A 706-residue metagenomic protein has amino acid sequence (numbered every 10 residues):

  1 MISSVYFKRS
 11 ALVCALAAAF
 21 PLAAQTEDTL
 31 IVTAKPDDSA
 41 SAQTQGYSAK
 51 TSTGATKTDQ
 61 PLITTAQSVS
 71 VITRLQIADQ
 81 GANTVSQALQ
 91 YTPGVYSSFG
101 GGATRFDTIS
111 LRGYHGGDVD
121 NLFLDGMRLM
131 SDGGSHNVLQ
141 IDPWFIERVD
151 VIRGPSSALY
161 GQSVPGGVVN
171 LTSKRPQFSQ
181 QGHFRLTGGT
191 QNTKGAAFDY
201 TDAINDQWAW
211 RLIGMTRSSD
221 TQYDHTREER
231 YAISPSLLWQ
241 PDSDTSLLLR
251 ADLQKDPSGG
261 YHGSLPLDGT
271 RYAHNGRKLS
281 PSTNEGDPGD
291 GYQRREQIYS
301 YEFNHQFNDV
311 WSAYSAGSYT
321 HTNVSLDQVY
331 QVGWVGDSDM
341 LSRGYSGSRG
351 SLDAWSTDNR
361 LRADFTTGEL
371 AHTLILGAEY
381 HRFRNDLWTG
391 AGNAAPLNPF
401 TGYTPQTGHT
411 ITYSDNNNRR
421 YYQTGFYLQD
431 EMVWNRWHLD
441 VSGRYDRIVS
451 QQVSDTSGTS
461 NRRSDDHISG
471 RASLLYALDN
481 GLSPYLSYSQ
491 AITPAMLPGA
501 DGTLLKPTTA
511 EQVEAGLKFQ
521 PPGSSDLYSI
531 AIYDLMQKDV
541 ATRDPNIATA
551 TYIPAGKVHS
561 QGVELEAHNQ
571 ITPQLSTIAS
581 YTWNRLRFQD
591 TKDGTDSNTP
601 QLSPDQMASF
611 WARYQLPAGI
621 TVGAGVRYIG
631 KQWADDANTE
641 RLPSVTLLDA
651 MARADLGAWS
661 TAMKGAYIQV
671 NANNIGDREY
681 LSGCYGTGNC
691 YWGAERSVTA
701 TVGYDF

Functional and structural regions predicted by a protein language model:
E27-S179, A491, A515: Acidic, small-polar-rich N-terminal luminal/periplasmic segments of exported/outer-membrane proteins
M130-S131, H136, F145-E147, A158-I233 (+3 more regions): Outer-membrane beta-barrel translocator/receptor signature
R217-T221, S234-Q306, H321-L352, A395-R419 (+2 more regions): Acidic/polar loop-and-plug regions of large Gram-negative outer-membrane beta-barrel proteins
L238-D242, L352, A371-I375, E379-F383 (+4 more regions): Structural signature of Gram-negative outer-membrane beta-barrels, strongest in the C-terminal barrel of TonB-dependent
P257-T270, R382-L387, V449, L475-F519 (+4 more regions): Surface-exposed extracellular loop regions of Gram-negative outer-membrane beta-barrel proteins, predominantly
E302-S318, T322-Q328, P484, P507-Q589 (+1 more regions): Membrane-embedded beta-barrel scaffold of Gram-negative outer-membrane proteins
R436, D534, P554-D636, G676-E679 (+1 more regions): Gram-negative outer-membrane beta-barrel transporters
G619, K631-A634, A654-F706: C-terminal beta-signal and adjacent terminal beta-strands/loops of Gram-negative outer-membrane beta-barrel proteins
